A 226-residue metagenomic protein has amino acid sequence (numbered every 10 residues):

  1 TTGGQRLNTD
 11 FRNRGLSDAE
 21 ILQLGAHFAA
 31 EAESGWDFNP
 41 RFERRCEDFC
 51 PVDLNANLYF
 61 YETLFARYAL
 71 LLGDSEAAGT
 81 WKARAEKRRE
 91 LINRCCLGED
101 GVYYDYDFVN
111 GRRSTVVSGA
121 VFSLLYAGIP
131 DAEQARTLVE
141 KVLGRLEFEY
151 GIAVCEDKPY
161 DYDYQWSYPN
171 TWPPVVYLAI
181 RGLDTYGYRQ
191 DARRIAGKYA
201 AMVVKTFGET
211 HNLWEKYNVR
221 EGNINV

Functional and structural regions predicted by a protein language model:
T1-C50, K87-T171, V204-V226: Extended glycan-interaction surfaces of carbohydrate-active proteins
W36-L91: C-terminal transactivation domains of fungal Zn(2)-Cys(6)
C46, D53, G73-T80, R112 (+4 more regions): A structural signal for alpha-helical segments
P51, Y164-Y188: Peripheral, non-catalytic segments that deliver or gate enzyme domains
A56-S75, S123-E133, Y177-D191: Well-ordered alpha-helical scaffold segments within catalytic/enzyme domains
Y61, L72-I92, E133-R145, G187-V203: Extended, well-ordered alpha-helical scaffold segments
V121, V139, V176-I180, A196: A general structural signal for well-ordered alpha-helical packing
